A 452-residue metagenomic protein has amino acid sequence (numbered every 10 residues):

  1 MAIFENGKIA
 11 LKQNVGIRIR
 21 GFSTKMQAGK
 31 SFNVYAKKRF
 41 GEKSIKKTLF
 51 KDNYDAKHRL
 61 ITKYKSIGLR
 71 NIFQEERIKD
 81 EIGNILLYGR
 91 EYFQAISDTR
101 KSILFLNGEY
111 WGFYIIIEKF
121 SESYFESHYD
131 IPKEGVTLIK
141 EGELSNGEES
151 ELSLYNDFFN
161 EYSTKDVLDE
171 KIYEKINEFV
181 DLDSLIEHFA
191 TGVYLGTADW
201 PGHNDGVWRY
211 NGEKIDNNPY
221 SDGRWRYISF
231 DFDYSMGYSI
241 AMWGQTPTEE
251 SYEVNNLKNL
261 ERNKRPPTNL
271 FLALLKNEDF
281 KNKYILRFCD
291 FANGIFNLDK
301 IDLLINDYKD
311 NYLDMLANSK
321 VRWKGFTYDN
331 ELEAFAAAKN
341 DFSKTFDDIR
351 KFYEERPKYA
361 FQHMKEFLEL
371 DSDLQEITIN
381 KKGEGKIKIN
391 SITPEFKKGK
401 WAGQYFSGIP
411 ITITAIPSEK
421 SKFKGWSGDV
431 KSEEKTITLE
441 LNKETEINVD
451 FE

Functional and structural regions predicted by a protein language model:
M1-S145, E149: Conserved ATP-binding subdomain of kinase catalytic cores across diverse folds
I3, I389, W426-G428: Conserved aromatic beta-strand anchor motif in extracellular beta-sandwich/beta-rich domains
N6-K8, Q13-A28, E76, S102-F105 (+4 more regions): Middle-to-C-terminal accessory/interaction subdomains
S372-E376, E384, F406-T412: Short coil/turn motif common to extracellular beta-sandwich-like domains
Q375-G383, I387-I389, V449: A short, amphipathic beta-strand motif
I379, I437-E452: Conserved "repeat-terminator" motif of extracellular CCP/Sushi domains
N390-P410, K431-L439: Short, solvent-exposed S/T- and G/P-enriched segments that are highly enriched in secreted/extracellular and lumenal
P410-E433: Surface-exposed interfaces of beta-sheet-rich extracellular modules
